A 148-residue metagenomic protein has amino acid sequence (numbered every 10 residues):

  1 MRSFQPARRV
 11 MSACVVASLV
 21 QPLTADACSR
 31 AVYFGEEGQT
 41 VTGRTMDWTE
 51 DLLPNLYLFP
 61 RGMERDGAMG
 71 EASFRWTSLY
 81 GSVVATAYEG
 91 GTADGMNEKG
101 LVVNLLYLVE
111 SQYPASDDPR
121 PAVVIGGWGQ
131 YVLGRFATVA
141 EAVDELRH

Functional and structural regions predicted by a protein language model:
R2-M11: Bacterial N-terminal signal peptides that target proteins for export
F4, T49, K99, R135-V139: Surface-exposed loop/turn and secondary-structure junction residues enriched for glycine/proline
M11-P22: Bacterial N-terminal signal peptides
L19-Q21, F34, G95, A142: A generic structural signal for short, solvent-exposed coil/turn residues that cap or connect secondary-structure
L23-T24, G38, T138: Generic detector of short, well-ordered, non-transmembrane alpha-helical segments enriched in hydrophobic residues
A27-P121: A contiguous strand-loop segment
F34, P119-H148: Alpha/propeptide regions of enzymes that mature by internal proteolysis
